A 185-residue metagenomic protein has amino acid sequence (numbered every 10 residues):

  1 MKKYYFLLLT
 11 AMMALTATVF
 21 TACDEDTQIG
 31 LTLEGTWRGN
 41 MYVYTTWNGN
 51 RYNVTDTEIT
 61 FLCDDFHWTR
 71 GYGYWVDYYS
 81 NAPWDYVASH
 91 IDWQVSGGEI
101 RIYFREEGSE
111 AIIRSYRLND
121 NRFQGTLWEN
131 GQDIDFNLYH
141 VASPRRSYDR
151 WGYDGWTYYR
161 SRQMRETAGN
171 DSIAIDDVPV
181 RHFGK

Functional and structural regions predicted by a protein language model:
M1-E25: Sec-dependent bacterial lipoprotein signal peptides
T16-M41: Bacterial Sec-dependent N-terminal signal peptides
Q28, Y44-G49: Short, solvent-exposed loop/turn elements at domain surfaces
R38-T45, Y72-Y78, T126-N130: Generic short beta-strand segments
N50-E99: N-terminal glycine/threonine-rich, aromatic-flanked beta-hairpin/loop signature
T57-L62, V87-I91, S109-R114, Q132-N137: A structural detector for short beta-strand units
Y86-D92, G97, R122, W128-K185: Edge beta-strand at a domain terminus
S96-R122: Acidic, glycine-rich flexible loop segments
